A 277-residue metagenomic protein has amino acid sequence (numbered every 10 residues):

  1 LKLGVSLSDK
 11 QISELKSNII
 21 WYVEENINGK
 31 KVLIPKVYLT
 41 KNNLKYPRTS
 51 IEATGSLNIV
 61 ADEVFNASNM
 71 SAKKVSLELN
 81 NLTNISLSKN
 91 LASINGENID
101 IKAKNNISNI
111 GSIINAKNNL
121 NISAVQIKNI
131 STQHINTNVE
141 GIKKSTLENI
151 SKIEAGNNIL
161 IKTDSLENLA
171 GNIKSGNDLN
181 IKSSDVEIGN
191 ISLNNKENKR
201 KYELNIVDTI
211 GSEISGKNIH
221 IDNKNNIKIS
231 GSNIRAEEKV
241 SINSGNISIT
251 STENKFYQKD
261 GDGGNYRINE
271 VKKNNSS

Functional and structural regions predicted by a protein language model:
L1-S277: Binding/recognition "hotspot" determinant
